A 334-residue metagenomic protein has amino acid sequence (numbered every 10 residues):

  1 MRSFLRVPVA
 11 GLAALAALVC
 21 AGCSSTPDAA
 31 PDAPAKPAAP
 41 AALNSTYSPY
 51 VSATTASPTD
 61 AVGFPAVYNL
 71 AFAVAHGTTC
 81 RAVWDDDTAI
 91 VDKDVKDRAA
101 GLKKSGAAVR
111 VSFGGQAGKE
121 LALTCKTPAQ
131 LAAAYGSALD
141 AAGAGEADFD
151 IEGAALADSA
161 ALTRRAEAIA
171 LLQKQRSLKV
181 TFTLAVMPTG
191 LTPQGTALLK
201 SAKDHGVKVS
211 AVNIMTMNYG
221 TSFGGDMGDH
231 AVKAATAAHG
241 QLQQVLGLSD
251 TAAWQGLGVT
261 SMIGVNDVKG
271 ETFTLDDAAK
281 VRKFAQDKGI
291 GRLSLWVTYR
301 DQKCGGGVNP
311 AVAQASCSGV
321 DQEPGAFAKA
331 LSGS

Functional and structural regions predicted by a protein language model:
R2-V7, S25-I214, N218-V245, W254-G258 (+3 more regions): Chitinase-like catalytic core of GlcNAc-active glycosidases
R6-L15: Sec-dependent N-terminal signal peptides
A14-A17, A311: Processing junctions and N-termini across compartments
L18-G22: C-terminal motif of bacterial Sec signal peptides marking the signal peptidase cleavage site
D250: Arginine/glycine-rich "motif VI" loop of SF2 helicases in the C-terminal RecA-like domain
G258-S261, R292-V297: Conserved active-site loop/cleft motifs that coordinate metal ions or position small ligands
E271-R292: Short, low-complexity, polybasic intrinsically disordered segments
T298-Q302: A short, acidic, flexible beta-alpha connecting loop/helix-capping segment that sits on the rim of active
